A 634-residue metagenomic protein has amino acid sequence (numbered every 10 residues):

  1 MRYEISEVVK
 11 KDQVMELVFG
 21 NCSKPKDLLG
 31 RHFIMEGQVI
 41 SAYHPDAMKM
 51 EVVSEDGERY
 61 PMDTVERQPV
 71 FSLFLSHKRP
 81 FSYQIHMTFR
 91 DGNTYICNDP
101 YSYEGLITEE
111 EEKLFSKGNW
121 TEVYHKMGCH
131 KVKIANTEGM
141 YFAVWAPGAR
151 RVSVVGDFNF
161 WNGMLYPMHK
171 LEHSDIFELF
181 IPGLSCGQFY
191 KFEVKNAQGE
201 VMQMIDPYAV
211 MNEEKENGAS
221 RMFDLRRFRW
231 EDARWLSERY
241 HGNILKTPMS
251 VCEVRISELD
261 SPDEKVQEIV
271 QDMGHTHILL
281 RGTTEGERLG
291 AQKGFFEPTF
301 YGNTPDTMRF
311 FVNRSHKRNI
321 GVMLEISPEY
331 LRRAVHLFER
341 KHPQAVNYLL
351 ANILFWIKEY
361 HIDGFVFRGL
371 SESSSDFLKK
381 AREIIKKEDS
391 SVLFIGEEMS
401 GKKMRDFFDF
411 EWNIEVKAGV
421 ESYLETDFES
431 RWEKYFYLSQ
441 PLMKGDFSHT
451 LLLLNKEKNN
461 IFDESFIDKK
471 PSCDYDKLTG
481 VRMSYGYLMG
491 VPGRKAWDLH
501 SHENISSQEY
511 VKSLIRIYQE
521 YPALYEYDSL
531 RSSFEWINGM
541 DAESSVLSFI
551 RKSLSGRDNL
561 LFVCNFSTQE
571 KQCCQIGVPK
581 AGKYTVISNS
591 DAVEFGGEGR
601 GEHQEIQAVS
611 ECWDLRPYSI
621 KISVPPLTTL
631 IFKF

Functional and structural regions predicted by a protein language model:
M1-P248, S257-G274, L478, M489-F634: Carbohydrate-interacting/catalytic domains
I40-H44, I278-L280, F394-E397: Short, hydrophobic beta-strand segments that form beta-sheet elements in well-ordered domains
P147-A149, D157-N159, K195-A197, T283-E285 (+4 more regions): An acidic- and aromatic-residue-enriched active-site/binding cleft used to recognize and process polar
A209-R221, L225-G364, L370-S373, F377-L393 (+2 more regions): Substrate-binding/active-site clefts of carbohydrate-active enzymes
E213-E216, H361, S375-H502, P522 (+3 more regions): Conserved alpha/beta catalytic core and glycan-binding cleft of carbohydrate-active enzymes
V251-E253, L279, M323, V366 (+5 more regions): Structured core elements
G282-T283, I326-S327, G369-L370, E398-M399 (+3 more regions): Short, well-ordered beta-to-alpha junction loops that form the rim of enzyme active sites and present histidine/acidic
P343-N347, A351, K379, R482 (+2 more regions): Feature representing long, continuous alpha-helical segments
